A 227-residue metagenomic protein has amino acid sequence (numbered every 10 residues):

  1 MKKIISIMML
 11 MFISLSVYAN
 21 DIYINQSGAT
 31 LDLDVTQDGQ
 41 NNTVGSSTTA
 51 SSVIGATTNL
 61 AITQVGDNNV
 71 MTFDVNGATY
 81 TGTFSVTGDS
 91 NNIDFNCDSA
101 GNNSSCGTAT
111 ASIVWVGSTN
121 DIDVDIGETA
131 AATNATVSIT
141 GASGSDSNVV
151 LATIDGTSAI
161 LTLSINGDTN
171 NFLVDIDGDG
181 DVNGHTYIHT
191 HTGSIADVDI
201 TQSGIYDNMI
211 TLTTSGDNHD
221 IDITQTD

Functional and structural regions predicted by a protein language model:
M1-M8: Bacterial Sec-dependent N-terminal signal peptides
I5, I13-A19: Sec/Tat signal peptide C-region and signal peptidase I cleavage site
M8-M9, T43: A periodicity- and composition-biased signal for non-globular, repetitive helical segments
M11-F12, S215: Repetitive helical segments and hydrophobic/amphipathic motifs
N20-D227: Low-complexity repeat regions of mature extracellularly deployed or surface/particle-associated proteins
